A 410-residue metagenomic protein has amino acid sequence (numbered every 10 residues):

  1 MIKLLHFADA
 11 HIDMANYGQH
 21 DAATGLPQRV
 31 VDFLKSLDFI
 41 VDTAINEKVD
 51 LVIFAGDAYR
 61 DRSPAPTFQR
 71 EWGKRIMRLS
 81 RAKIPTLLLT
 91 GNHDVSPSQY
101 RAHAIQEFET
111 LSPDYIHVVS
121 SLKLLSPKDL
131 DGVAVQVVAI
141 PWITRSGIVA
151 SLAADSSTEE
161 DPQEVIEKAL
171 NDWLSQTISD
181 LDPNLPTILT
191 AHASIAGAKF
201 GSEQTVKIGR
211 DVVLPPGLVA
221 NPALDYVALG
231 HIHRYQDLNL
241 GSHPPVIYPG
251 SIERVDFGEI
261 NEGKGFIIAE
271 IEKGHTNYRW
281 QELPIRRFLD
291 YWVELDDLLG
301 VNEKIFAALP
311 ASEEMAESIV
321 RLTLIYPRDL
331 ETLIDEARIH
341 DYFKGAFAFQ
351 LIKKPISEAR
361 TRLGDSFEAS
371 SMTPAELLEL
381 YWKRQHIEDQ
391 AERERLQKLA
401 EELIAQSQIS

Functional and structural regions predicted by a protein language model:
M1-L5: Extreme N-terminal starter segment of soluble prokaryotic enzymes
F7-A8, L51-D57, P85-N92, H117-S121 (+3 more regions): Active-site neighborhood of phospho(di)ester-bond hydrolases with catalytic His/Asp-centered motifs
H11-M14, R60-R62, L88-H103, L125-S126 (+4 more regions): Active-site environment of divalent metal-dependent phosphoester hydrolases
I12, H103-V212, P249: Conserved catalytic scaffold of divalent metal-dependent phosphoesterases
A22-P127, P216-N221: Core catalytic region of metal-dependent phosphoesterases/phosphodiesterases, especially metallo-beta-lactamase-like
F68-G73, V206-L214, E336-I339: Charged helix-capping and loop-helix junction motifs
I195-K273: Conserved beta-sheet core of the metallophosphoesterase superfamily
I271-S410: Accessory, non-catalytic peripheral segments of nucleic-acid enzymes
